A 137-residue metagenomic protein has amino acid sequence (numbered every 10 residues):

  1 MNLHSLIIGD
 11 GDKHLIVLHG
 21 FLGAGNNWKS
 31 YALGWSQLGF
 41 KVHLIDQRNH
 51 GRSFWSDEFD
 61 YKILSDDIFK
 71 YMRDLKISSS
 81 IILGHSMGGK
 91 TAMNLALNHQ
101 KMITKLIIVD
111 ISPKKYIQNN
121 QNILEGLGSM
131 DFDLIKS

Functional and structural regions predicted by a protein language model:
M1-N2: N-terminal cap/lid segment of alpha/beta-hydrolase-fold proteins
L6-F54: Conserved HGGG/HGGXW glycine-rich cap/lid loop of the alpha/beta-hydrolase fold
D10-D12, K76-S79, Q100-K101: Active-site acidic short loop of glycosyltransferases
K29, F69, M93-L97: Short, hydrophobic alpha-helix immediately C-terminal to the catalytic nucleophile
K41-L83: Active-site loop/oxyanion-hole signature of alpha/beta-hydrolase fold enzymes
G84-G88, A92: Gly/Ala-rich beta-loop-alpha elbow adjacent to hydrolase catalytic centers
M93-L97, T104-K136: Flexible "cap/lid" loop of the alpha/beta hydrolase fold
